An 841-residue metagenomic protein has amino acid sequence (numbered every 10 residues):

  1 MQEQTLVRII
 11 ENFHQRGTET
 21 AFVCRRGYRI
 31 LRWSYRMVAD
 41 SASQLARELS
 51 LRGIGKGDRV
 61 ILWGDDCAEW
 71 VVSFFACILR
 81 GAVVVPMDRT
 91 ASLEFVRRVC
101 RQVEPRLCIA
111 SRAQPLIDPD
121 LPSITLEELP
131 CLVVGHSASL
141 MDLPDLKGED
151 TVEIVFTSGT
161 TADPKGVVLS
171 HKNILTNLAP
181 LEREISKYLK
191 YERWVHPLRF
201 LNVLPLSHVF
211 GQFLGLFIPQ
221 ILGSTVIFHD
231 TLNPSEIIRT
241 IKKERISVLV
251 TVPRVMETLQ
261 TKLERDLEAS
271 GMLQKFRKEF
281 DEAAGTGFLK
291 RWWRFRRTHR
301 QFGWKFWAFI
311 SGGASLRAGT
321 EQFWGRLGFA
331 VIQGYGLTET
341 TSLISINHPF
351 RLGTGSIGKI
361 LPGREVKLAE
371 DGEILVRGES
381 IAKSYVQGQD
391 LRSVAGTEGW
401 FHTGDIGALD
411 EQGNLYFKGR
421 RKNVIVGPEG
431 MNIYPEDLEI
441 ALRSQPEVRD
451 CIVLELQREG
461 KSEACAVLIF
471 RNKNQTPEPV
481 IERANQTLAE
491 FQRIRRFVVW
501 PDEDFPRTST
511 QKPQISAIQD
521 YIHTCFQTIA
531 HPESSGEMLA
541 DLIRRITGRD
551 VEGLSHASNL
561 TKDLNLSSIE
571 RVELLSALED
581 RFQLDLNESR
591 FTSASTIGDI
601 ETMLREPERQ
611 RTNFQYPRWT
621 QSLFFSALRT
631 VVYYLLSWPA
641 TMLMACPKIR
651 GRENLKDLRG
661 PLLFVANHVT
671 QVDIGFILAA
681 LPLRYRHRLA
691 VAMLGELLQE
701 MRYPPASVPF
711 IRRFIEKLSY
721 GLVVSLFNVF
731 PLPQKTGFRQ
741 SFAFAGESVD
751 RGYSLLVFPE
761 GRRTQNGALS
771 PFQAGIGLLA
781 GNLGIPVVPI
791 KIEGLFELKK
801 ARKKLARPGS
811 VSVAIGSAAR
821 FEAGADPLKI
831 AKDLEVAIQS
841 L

Functional and structural regions predicted by a protein language model:
T18-T20, A138-F156, D163, L189-R199: Conserved pre-ATP/AMP-binding loop-to-beta segment of ANL
F22-C67, V71-F75, S92-R97: Conserved AMP-binding/adenylate-forming core of the ANL superfamily
R32-R36, V152-A179: Conserved AMP-binding A3 loop
F74, R89-D118, L132-H136, N177-L201 (+1 more regions): Conserved ATP-dependent adenylate/AMP-binding module captured primarily in the ANL superfamily
C108, L368, G372, G378 (+2 more regions): AMP-binding/adenylate-forming catalytic core of the ANL superfamily
L175-R199, L206-F295, K305: Conserved AMP-binding/adenylation subdomain of ANL enzymes
I452-V453, N485-S534: Conserved C-terminal "lid"/linker of ANL adenylate-forming enzymes
P477-E478, H523-C525, K656, K735-L841: Non-catalytic C-terminal accessory region of glycerolipid acyltransferases and related lyso-lipid remodeling enzymes
